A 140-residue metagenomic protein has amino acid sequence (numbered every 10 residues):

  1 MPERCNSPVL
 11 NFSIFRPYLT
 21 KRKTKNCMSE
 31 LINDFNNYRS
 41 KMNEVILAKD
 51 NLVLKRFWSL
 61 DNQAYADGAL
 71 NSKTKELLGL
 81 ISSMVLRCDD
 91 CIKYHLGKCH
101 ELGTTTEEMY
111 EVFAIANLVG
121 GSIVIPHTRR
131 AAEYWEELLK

Functional and structural regions predicted by a protein language model:
P2-E76, H127-K140: Acidic, glycine/proline-rich low-complexity segments that act as flexible tails and inter-domain linkers
Y65, A69, L86-R87, T104: Residues in soluble alpha-helical coiled-coils and helical-bundle/repeat scaffolds
K73-L77, C91, E108: Residue-level detector of well-ordered alpha-helical segments, enriched for hydrophobic/aromatic packing positions
T74-S83, V112-V119: Alpha-helical scaffold segments that form or flank carboxylate-/histidine-based iron centers
L78, S82-Y94: Short, thiol/selenol-centered motifs that function as redox-active sites or metal-ligating centers
H95-T106: Iron-sulfur (Fe-S) cluster-binding segments and ferredoxin-like electron-carrier domains, especially [2Fe-2S]
T106-Y110, L139: Polybasic, low-complexity binding patches
Y110-E133: C-terminal structural segments of small proteins and small subunits
